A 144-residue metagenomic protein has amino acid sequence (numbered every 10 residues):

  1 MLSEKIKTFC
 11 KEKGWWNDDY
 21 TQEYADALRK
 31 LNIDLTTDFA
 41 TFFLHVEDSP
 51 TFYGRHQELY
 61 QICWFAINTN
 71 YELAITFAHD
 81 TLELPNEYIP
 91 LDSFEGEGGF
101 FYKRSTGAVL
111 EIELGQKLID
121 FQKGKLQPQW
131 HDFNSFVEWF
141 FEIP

Functional and structural regions predicted by a protein language model:
M1-F100, I143-P144: A surface-exposed partner-binding patch
V46, V109-I112, V137: Extended aliphatic helical segments
I62, H79, V109, P128-H131: N-terminal functional modules and adjacent low-complexity/disordered segments of proteins
W64-T69, K103, K125, D132: Helix N-cap / beta->alpha transition motif
S105-I119: Intrinsically disordered, low-complexity regulatory segments enriched in Ser/Thr/Pro and charged residues
G115-P144: Compact, glycine/acidic-enriched structural inserts
